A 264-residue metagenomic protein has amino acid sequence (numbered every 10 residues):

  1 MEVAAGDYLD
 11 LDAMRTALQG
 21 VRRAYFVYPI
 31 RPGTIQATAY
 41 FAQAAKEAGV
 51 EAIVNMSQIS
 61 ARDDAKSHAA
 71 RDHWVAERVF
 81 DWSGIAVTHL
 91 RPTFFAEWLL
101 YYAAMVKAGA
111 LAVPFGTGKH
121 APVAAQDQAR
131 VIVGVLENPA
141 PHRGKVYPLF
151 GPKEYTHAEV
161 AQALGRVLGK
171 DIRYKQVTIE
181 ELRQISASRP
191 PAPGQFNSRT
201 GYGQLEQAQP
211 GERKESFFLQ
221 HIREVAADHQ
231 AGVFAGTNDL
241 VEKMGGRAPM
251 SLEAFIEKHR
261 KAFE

Functional and structural regions predicted by a protein language model:
M1-D10: Rossmann-fold cofactor-recognition segment
M1-E2, V21, D171, A248: Secondary-structure boundary/capping positions in well-ordered alpha/beta enzyme cores
V3, A52-I53: A short hydrophobic/small-residue beta-strand
L9-V21, I30-A39, Q43-A52, Q58-F196 (+2 more regions): Oxidoreductase cofactor-interface core, primarily capturing Rossmann-like NAD(P)-dependent enzymes
V27: A cross-family glycoside hydrolase active-site/sugar-binding cleft signature
Q184-E264: A hydrophobic C-terminal alpha-helical subdomain
